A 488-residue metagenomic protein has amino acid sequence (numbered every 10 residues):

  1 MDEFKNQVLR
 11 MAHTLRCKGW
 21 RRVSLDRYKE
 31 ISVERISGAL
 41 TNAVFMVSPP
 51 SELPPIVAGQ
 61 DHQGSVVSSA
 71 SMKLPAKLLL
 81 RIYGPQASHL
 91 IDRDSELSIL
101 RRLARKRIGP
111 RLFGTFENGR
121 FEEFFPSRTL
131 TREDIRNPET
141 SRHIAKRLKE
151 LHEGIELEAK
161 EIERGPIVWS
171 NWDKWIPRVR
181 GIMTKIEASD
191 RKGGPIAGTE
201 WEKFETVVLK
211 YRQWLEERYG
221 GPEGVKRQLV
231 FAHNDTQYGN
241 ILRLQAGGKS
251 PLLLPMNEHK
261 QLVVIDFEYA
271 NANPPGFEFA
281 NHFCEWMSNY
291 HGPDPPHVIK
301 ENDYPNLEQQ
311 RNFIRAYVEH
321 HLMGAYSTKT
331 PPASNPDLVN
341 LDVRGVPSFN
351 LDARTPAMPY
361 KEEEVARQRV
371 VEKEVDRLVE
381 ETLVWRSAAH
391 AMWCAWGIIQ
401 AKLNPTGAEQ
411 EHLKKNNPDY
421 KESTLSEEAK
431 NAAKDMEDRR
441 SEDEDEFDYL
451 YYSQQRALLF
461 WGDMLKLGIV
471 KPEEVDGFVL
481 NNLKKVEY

Functional and structural regions predicted by a protein language model:
M1, P55-S71, K192, N257 (+1 more regions): Fungal intrinsically disordered, low-complexity polar regions
M1-R35, P54, G194-L209: Juxta-kinase regulatory segment immediately upstream of eukaryotic protein kinase catalytic domains
M1-T14, K18, G38, V57-S65 (+1 more regions): Transit-peptide-like, low-complexity N-terminal presequences and other terminal intrinsically disordered regions
E34-I36, N42-V230, S250, H259: ATP-binding pocket architecture of kinase catalytic cores
Q228-N234, Y238: Catalytic-loop of the protein kinase fold
L242-H297, Q368-R369: Catalytic activation segment of kinase domains across protein kinase-like and atypical kinase folds
G276-E364, S387-P405, L459: Active-site activation/catalytic loop segments of kinase-like enzymes and analogous catalytic loops in related
V346-R377, R386-Y488: ATP/Mg2+ or Mg2+-diphosphate-binding catalytic cores that bind nucleotide phosphates or diphosphates via glycine-rich
